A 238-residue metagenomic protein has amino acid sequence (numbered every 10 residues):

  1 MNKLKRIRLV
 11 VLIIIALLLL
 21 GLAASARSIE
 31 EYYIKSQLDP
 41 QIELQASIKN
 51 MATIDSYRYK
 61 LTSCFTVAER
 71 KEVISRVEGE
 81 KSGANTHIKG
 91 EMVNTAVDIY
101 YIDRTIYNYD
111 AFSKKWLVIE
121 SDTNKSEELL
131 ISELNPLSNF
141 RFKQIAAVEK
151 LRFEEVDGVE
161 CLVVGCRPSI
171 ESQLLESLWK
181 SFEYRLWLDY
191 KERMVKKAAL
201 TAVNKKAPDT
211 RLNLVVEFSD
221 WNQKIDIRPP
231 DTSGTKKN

Functional and structural regions predicted by a protein language model:
N2-N85, Q223-N238: N-terminal leader/targeting segments and the immediate start of mature chains
E43-K49, R76-G83, I99, D103-R104 (+2 more regions): Extended lipid/amphipathic-ligand handling interfaces
T53-K60, K81-K89, D157-G165, M194-A198: Short, hydrophobic/aromatic-rich segments at coil-to-beta transitions
L61-F65, G90-V93, Y109-F112, A199-N204: Beta-turn initiation residues at beta-strand->coil junctions
V67-K71, E91-D98, K206-P208: Solvent-exposed loop/turn segments connecting transmembrane beta-strands in outer-membrane beta-barrel proteins
E78-E133: An acidic-aromatic
Y109-E176: Flexible, processing/modification-adjacent segments and terminal tails in exported/periplasmic/extracellular proteins
D157-T235: Gly/Pro-enriched, hydrophobic low-complexity segments that function as extracytoplasmic propeptides/linkers
